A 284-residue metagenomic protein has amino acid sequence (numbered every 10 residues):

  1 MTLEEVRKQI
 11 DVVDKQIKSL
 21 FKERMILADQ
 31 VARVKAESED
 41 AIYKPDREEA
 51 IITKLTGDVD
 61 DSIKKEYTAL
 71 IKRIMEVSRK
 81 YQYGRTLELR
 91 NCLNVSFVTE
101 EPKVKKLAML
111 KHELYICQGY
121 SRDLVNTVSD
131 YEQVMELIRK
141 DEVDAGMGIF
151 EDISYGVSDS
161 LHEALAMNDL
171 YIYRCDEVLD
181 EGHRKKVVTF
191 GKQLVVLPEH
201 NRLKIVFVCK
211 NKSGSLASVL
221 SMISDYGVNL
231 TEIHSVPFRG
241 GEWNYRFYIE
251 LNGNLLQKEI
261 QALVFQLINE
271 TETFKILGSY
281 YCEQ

Functional and structural regions predicted by a protein language model:
M1-Q284: Domain-level signature for soluble enzymes in the chorismate/prephenate branch of the shikimate pathway
